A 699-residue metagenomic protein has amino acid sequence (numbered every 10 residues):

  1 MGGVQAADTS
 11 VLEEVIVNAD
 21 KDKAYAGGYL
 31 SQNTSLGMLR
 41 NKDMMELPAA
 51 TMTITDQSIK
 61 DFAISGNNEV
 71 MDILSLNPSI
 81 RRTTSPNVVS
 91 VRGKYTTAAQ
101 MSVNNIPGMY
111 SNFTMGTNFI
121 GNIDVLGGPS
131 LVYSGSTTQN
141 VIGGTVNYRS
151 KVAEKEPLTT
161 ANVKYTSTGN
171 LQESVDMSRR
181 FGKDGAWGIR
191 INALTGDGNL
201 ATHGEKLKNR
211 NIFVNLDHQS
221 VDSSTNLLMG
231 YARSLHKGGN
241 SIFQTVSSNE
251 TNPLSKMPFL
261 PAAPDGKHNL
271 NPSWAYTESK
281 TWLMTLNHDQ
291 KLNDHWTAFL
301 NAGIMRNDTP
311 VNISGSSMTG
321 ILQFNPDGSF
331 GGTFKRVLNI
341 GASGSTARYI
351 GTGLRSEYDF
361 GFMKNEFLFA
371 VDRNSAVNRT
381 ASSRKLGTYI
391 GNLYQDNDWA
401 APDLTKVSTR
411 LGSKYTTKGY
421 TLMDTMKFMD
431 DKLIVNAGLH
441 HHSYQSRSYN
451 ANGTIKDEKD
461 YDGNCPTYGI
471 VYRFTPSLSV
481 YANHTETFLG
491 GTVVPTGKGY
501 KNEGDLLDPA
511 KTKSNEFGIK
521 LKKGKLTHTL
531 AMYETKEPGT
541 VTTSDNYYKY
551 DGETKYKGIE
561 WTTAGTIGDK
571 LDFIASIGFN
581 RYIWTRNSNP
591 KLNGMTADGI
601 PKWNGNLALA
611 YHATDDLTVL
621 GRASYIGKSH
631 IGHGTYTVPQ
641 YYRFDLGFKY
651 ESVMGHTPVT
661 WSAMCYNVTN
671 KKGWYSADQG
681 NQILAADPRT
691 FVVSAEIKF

Functional and structural regions predicted by a protein language model:
E13-E156, T487, F517: Acidic, small-polar-rich N-terminal luminal/periplasmic segments of exported/outer-membrane proteins
N118-G121, L131-I212, S220-T225, W282 (+2 more regions): Outer-membrane beta-barrel translocator/receptor signature
G196-L200, F213-Q219, S224-K291, R306-S345 (+2 more regions): Acidic/polar loop-and-plug regions of large Gram-negative outer-membrane beta-barrel proteins
L235-N249, S375-T380, V471-E516, L521 (+5 more regions): Surface-exposed extracellular loop regions of Gram-negative outer-membrane beta-barrel proteins, predominantly
D289-G303, N307-G315, D508-F573, G578-W584 (+2 more regions): Membrane-embedded beta-barrel scaffold of Gram-negative outer-membrane proteins
S343, F367, A482, N515-F517 (+2 more regions): Conserved C-terminal beta-signal and adjacent last beta-strands/turns of outer-membrane beta-barrel proteins
S345-A347, M363-A376, L411-E537, A564-G568 (+2 more regions): Structural signature of Gram-negative outer-membrane beta-barrels, strongest in the C-terminal barrel of TonB-dependent
D430-V435, T527, E534-K536, K549-H633 (+2 more regions): Gram-negative outer-membrane beta-barrel transporters
